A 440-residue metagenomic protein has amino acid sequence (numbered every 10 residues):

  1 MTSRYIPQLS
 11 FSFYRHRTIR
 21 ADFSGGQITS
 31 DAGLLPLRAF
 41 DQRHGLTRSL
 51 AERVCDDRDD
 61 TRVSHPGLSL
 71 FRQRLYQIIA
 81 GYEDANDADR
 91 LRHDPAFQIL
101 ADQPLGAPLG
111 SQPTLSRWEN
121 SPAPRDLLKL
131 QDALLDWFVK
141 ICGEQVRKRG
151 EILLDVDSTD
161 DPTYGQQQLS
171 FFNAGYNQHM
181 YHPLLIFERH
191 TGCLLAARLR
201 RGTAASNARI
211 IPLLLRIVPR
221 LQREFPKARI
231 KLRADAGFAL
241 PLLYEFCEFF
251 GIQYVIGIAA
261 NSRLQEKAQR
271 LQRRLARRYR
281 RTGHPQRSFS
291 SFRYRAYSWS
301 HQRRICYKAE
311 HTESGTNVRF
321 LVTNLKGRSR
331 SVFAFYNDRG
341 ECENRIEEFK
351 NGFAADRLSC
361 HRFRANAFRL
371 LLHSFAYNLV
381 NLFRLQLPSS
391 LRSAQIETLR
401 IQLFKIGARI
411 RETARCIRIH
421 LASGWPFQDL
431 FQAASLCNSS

Functional and structural regions predicted by a protein language model:
M1-A205, I211-E224, G407-S440: Dynamic "connector" segments at or just before major functional cores
R4-I19, Q253-A354, L436-S440: An anionic, glycine-rich sequence signature occurring as long contiguous blocks
F40, S329-L372, A376-F383: Short amphipathic alpha-helical "interface-anchor" segments enriched in bulky aromatics
D157, K227-F238: Acidic/histidine-rich, metal-coordinating catalytic segments
G165, L240-E245, Q265-Q269: A short acidic (Asp/Glu
Y244-Q253: Short, surface-exposed basic-aromatic patches at helix termini and helix-loop junctions that form
H361, N366, H373, V380-S440: C-terminal, non-catalytic "cap/extension" segments appended to globular domains
